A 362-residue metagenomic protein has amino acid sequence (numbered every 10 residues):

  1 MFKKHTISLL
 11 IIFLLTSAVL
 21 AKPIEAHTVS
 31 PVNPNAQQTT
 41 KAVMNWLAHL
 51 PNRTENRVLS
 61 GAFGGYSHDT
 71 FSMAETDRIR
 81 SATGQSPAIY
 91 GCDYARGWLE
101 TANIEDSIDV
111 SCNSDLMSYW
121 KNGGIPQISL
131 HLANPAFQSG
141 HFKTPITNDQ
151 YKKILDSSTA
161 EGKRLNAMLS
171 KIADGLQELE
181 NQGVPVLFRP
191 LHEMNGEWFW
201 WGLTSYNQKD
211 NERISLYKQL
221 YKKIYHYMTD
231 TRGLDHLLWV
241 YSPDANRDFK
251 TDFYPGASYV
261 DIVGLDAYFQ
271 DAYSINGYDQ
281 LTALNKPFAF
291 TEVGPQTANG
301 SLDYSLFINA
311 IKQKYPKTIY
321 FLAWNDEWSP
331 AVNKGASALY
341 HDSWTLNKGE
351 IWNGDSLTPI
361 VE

Functional and structural regions predicted by a protein language model:
L9-A18: Bacterial N-terminal signal peptides
K22-S107, I308-N309, I351-E362: N-terminal module-boundary/linker segments of secreted carbohydrate-active enzymes
V43, T70-I79, V110-S114, I172-D174 (+3 more regions): Alpha-helical scaffolding within the catalytic cores of extracellular/periplasmic polymer-degrading hydrolases
T54, V58-G64, T291-E362: Substrate-binding cleft of secreted/luminal carbohydrate-active enzymes
T54-V58, Q85-A88, N122-Q127, N181-L187 (+4 more regions): Loop/turn elements at helix/coil->beta-strand transitions in domains of secreted/extracellular proteins
A62-F63, R189-L191, Y221-F249, F288-A298 (+1 more regions): Aromatic-lined carbohydrate-recognition surfaces of secreted/lumenal glycan-active proteins
L99-D230, L234: Substrate-binding cleft of extracellular glycoside hydrolase catalytic domains
D248-G300, A338-L339, S343-S356: Glycoside hydrolase catalytic-domain groove-lining segments
